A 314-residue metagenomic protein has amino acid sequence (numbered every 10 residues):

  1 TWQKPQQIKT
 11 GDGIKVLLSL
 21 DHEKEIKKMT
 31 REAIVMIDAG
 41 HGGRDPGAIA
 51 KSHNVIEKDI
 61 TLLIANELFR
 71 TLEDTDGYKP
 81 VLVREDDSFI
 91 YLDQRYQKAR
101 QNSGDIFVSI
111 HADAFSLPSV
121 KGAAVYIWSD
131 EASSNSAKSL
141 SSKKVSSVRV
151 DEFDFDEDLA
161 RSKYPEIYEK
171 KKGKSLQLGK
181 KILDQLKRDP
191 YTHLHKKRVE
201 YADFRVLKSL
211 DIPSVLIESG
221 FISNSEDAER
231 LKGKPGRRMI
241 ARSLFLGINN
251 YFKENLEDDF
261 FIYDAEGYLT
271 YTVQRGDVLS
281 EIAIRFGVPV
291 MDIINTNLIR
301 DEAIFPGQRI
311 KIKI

Functional and structural regions predicted by a protein language model:
W2, I8-R31, I248-L269: Pro/Ala/Gly-rich low-complexity, hydrophilic intrinsically disordered segments
W2-K9, D76-V83, D87, H193-H195: Short, well-structured beta-strand/strand-turn elements
W2-Q3, F89-Q97, R198-D203, I294-I299: N-terminal post-signal-peptidase region of extra-cytosolic proteins
L17-R161, Y168-K180, I294: Catalytic-core regions of hydrolytic enzymes
I49, V55, S116, Y164-F260 (+3 more regions): Active-site-adjacent mobile loop/cap segments within catalytic or ligand-binding domains
N66-G77, R100-G104, D130, S142-V145 (+7 more regions): Sec-exported extracytoplasmic/periplasmic mature domains
Y263-G287, M291, Q308-R309: Primarily a LysM-type cell-wall glycan-binding module
